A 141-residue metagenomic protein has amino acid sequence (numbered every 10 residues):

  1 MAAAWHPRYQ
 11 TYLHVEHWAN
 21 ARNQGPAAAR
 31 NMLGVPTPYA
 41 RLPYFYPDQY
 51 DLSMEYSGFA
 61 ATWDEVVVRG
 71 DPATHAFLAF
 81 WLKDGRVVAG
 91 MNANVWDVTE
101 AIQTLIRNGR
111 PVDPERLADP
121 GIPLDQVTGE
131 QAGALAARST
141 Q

Functional and structural regions predicted by a protein language model:
A2-E100: Mid-to-C-terminal Rossmann-like scaffold of FAD/NAD(P)H-dependent oxidoreductases
Y50, R138-Q141: Intrinsically disordered terminal and processing segments
G58-T62, A132-R138: Short, structured secondary-structure boundary patches
T74-L135: C-terminal auxiliary extensions adjacent to catalytic cores
